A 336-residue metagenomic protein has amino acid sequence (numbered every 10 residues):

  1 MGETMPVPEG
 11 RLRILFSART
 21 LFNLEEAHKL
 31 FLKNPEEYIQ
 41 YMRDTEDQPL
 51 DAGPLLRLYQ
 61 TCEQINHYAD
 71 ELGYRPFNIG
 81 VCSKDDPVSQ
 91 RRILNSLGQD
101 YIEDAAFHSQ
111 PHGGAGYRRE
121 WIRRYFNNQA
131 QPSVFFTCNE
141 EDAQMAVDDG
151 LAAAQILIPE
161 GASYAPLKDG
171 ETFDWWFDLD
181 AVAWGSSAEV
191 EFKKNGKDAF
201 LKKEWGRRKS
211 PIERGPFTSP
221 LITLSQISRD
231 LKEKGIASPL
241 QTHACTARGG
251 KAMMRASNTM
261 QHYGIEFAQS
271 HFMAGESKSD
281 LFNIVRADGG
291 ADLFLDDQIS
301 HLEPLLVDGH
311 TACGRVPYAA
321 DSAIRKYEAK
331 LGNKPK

Functional and structural regions predicted by a protein language model:
G2-G116, D169, D178-M273: Alpha-helical substrate-recognition element adjacent to the catalytic core
S89-Q90, R119-R123, D142-Q144, A252-M253 (+2 more regions): Short, well-ordered alpha-helical microsegments
A105-F107, S133, F173, A268 (+1 more regions): Conserved acidic residues
P111-W121, G161, A274-S279: Short acidic loop-to-helix transition motifs that present clustered carboxylates
P132-Y164, G290-K334: Acidic, Mg2+-coordinating phosphoryl-transfer loop and its flanking beta/alpha structural elements, shared across
F282-I284: Compact, charge-rich alpha-helical regulatory domains located at protein termini
